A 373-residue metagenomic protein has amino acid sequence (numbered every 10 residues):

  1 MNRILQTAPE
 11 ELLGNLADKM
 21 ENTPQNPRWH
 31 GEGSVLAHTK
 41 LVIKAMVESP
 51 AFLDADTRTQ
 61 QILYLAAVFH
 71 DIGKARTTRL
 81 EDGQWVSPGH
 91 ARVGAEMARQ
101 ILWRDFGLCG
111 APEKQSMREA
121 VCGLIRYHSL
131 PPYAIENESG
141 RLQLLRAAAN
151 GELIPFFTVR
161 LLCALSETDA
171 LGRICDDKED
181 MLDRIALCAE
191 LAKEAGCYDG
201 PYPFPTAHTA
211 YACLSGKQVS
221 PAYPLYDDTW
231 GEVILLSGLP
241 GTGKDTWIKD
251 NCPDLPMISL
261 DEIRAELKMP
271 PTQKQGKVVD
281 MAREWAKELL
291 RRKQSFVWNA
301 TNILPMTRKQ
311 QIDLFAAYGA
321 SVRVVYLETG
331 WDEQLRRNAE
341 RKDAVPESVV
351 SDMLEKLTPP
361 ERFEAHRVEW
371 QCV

Functional and structural regions predicted by a protein language model:
M1-E81: Acidic/His-rich, divalent-metal-binding segments that scaffold phosphate/diphosphate chemistry
V47-R184: Divalent metal-dependent catalytic cores for phosphoryl transfer on phosphate-bearing substrates
L191-D228: N-terminal pre-Walker A segment at the start of P-loop NTPase domains
P224, D228-I234, R292-Q294: Pre-Walker A (Motif I) flank of P-loop NTPase domains
E232-C252: Glycine-rich phosphate-binding P-loop
I234, D254, W331-V373: Conserved GTP-binding G-domain of TRAFAC-class P-loop NTPases and closely related GTPase folds
D245-F296, W331-L335: Conserved substrate/cofactor phosphate-moiety recognition/catalytic segment in nucleotide-dependent phosphotransferases
Y318-R337: Conserved phosphate-donor/acceptor-positioning beta-strand/loop module used by diverse small-molecule
